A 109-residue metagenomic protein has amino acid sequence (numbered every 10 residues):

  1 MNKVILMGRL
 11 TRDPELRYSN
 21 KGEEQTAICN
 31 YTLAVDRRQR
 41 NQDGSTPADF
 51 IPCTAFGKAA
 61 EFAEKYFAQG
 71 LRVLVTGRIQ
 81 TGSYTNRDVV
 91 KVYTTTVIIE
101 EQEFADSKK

Functional and structural regions predicted by a protein language model:
M1-K109: Single-stranded nucleic acid-binding surfaces, predominantly the OB-fold ssDNA-binding core
